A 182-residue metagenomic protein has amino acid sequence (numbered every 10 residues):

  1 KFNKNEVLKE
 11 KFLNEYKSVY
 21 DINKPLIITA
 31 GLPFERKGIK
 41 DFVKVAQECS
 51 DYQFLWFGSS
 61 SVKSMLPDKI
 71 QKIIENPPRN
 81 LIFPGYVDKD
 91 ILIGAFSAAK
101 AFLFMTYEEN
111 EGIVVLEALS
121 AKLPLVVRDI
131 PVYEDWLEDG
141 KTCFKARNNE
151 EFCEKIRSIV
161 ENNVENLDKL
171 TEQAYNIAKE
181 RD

Functional and structural regions predicted by a protein language model:
N3-Y20: A short helix/loop element that forms part of the nucleotide-sugar donor recognition site in Leloir-type
V7, K11, Q53-N80, I91: Short, structured helix-loop element that forms part of the nucleotide-activated donor/catalytic region
V19-K37, V43-Q47, F54-L55: Conserved donor-binding/catalytic core segment of Leloir-type glycosyltransferases
Y86-V87, G94-A99: Short alpha-helical donor nucleotide-sugar binding micro-motif in glycosyltransferases
Y107: Aromatic "clamp/platform" in nucleotide-sugar-dependent glycosyltransferases that forms part of the donor/acceptor
P124-V127: Short hydrophobic beta-strand element within catalytic cores of glycosyltransferases and related nucleotide-activated
D139-E150, S158-V164: Conserved acidic donor-binding segment of nucleotide-sugar-dependent glycosyltransferases
E165-D182: A charged, aromatic-enriched C-terminal amphipathic alpha-helix characteristic of glycosyltransferases across folds
